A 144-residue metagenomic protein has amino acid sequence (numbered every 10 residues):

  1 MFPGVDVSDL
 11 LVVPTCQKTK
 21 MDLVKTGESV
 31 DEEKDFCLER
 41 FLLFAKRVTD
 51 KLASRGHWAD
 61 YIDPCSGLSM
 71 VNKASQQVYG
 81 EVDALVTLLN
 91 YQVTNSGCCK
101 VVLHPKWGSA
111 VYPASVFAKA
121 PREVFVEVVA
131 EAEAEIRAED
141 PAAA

Functional and structural regions predicted by a protein language model:
M1-P141: Auxiliary alpha/beta "docking" domains used to position bulky ligands
